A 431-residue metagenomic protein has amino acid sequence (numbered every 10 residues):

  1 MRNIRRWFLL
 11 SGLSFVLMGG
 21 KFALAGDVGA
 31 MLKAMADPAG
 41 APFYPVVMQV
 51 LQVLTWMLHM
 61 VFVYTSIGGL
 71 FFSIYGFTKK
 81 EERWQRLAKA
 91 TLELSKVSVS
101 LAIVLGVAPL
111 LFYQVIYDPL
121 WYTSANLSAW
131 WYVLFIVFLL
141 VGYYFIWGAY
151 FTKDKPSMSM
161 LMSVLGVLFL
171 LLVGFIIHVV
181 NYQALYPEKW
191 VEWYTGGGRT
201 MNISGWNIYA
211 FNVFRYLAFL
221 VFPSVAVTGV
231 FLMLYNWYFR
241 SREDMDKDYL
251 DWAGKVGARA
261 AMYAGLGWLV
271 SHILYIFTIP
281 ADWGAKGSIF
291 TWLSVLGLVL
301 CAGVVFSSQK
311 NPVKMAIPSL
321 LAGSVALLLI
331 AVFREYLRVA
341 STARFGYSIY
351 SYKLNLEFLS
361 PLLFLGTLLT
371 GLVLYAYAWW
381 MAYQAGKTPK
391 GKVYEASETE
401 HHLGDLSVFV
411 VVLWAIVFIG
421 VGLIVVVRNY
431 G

Functional and structural regions predicted by a protein language model:
M1-A25: N-terminal secretory/membrane targeting signals
L9-L17, W121-L134, L140-L220: Membrane-interface helix-loop-helix junctions at boundaries between adjacent transmembrane segments
L13-S14, G404-N429: Final/C-terminal transmembrane alpha-helix of multipass membrane proteins
A25-T55, R83, P109-W130, Q183-Y216 (+3 more regions): Membrane-interface interhelical loops and short amphipathic "cap" helices that link adjacent transmembrane segments
V61-S73, V133-A149, A218-N236, S294-S308 (+1 more regions): Hydrophobic cores of alpha-helical transmembrane segments in multi-pass inner/ER membrane proteins, independent
G69-L94, L111-W121, A149-M158, V230-A258 (+5 more regions): Juxtamembrane membrane-water interface segments of multi-pass membrane proteins, especially cytoplasmic-side
S98-G166, L269-A302, G422: Membrane-interface helix-loop-helix modules in multi-pass inner-membrane proteins
I203-E243, D251-G254: Loop-centered beta-sheet repeat module
